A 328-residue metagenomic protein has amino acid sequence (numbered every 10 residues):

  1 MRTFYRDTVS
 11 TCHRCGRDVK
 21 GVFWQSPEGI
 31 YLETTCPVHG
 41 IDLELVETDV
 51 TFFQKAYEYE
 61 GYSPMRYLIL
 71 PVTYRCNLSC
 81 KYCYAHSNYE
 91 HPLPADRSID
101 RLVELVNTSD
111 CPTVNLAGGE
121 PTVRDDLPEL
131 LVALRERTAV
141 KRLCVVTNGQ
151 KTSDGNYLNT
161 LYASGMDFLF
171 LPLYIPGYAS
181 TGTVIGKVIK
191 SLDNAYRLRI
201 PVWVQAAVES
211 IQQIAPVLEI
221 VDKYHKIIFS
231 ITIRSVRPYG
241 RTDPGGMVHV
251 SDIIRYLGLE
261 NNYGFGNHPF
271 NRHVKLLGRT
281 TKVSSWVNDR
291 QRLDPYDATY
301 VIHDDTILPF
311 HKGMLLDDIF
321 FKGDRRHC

Functional and structural regions predicted by a protein language model:
M1-R6, C12-H13, A85, T138-K141 (+2 more regions): A generic short-segment signal for beta-strand/edge and adjacent turn/coil regions
M1-T48, F52-F53, R290-C328: Flexible mid-to-C-terminal extensions adjoining Fe-S/redox cofactors in radical SAM and related proteins
E28-T160: Conserved alpha-helical substructure of the radical SAM core
V72-C76, L173, S235: Short, small-residue-rich loop/turn micro-motifs
E90-L93, Y178-T181, R241-D243: A generic structural signal for short coil/turn motifs at secondary-structure boundaries
I99-A117, R124-R234: Radical SAM/AdoMet-radical enzyme domain recognition
G182-D318: Radical SAM enzyme [4Fe-4S]-AdoMet core and its adjacent flexible, acidic and glycine-rich loops/tails across
